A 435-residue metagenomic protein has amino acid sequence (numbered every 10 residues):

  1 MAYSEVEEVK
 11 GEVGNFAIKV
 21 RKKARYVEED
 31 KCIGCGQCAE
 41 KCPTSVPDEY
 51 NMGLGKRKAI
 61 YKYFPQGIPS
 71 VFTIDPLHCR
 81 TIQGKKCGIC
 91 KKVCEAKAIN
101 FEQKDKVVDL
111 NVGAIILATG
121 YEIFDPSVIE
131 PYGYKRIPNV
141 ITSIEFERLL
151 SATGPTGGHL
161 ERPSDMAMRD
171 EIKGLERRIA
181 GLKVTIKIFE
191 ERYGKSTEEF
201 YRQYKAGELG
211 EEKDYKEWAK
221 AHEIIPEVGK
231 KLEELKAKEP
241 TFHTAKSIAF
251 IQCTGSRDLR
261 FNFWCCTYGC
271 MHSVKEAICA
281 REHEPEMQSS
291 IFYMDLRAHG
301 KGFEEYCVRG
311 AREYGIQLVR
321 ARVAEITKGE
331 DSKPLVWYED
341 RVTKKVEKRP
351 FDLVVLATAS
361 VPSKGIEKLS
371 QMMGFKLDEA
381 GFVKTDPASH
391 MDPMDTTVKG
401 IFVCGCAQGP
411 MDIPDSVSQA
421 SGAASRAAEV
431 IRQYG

Functional and structural regions predicted by a protein language model:
M1-M166, K173, K230-E233, K238-G435: Residues forming the flavin
A167-E239: Extended, charge-rich alpha-helical interface modules
